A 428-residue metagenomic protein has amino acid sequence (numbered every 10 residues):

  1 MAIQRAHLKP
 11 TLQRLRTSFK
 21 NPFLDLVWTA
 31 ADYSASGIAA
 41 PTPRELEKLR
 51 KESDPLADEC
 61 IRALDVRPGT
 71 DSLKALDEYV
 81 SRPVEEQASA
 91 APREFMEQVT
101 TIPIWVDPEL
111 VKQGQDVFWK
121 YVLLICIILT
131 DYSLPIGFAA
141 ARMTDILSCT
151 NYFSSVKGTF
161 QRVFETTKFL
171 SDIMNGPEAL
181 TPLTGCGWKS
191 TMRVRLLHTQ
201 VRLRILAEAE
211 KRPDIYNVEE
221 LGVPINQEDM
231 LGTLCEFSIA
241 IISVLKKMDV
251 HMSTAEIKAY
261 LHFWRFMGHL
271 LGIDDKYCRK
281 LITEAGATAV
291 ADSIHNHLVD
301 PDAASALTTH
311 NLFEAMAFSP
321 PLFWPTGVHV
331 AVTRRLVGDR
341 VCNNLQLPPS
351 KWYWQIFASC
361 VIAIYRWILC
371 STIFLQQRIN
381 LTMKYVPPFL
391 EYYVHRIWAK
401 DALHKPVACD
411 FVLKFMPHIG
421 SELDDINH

Functional and structural regions predicted by a protein language model:
M1-H428: Mature, function-bearing regions of proteins
